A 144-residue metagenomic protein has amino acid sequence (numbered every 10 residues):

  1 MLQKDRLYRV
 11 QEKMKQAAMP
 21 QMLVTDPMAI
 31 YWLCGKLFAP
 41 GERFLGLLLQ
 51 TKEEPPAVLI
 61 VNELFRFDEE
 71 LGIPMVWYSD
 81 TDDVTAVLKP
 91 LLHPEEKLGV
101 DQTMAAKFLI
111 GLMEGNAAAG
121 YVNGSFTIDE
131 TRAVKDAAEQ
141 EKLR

Functional and structural regions predicted by a protein language model:
M1-P90: N-terminal accessory/capping or targeting/presequence segment of soluble
L2-K4, D83-R144: Flexible, acidic/His-enriched mid-domain "rim/lid" segments that flank
